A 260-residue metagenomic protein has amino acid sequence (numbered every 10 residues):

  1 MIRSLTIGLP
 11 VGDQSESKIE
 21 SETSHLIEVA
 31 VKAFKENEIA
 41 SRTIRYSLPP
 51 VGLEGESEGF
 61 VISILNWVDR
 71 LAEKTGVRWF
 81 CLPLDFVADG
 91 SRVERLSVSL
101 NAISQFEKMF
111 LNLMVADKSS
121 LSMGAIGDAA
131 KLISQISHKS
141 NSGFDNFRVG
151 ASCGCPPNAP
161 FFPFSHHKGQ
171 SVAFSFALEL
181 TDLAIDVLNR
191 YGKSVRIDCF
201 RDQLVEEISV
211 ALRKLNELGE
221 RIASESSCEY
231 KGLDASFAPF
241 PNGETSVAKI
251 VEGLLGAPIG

Functional and structural regions predicted by a protein language model:
M1, A40-R42, G76, G143 (+1 more regions): Short loop/turn motifs at secondary-structure junctions
M1-K35, C153-H167: N-terminal basic/disordered segments at the start of proteins
I2-D13, N37-E54, L233, P241: Extended catalytic cores of very large enzyme megasubunits
I7-L9, S41, I64, V77 (+2 more regions): Generic hydrophobic secondary-structure signal
S17-V115, S119-K131: An N-terminal, globular interaction/scaffold subdomain
L82-G90, E94-S246, I250, L255: Conserved, well-structured core segments that form the ligand-binding/active-site neighborhood of functional domains
